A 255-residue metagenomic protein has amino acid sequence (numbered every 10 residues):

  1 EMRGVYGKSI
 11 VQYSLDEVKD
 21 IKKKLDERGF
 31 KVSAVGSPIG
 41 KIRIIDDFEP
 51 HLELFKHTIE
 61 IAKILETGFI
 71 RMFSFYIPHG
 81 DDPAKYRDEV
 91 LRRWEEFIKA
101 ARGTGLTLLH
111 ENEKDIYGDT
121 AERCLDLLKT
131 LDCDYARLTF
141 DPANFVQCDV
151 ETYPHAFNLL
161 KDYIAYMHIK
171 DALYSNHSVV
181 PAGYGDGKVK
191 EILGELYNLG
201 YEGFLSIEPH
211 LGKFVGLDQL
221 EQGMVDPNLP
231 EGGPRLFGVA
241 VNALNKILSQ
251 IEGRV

Functional and structural regions predicted by a protein language model:
E1-D26, F75-D81, H177: Glycine-rich, proline-tolerant flexible connector loops at the mouths of alpha/beta enzymes
M2, F30, A62, T67 (+2 more regions): A structural motif
M2-V5, S37-G40, F75-I77, E111-D115 (+3 more regions): Active-site beta-loop-alpha junctions enriched in small/polar residues
Y13-D16, D46, P50, D119 (+2 more regions): Residue-level signal for the nucleotide or nucleotide-sugar donor/cofactor binding architecture
D20, K24-K31, K41-L138, Q147 (+3 more regions): Active-site acidic/histidine proton-transfer and metal-coordination neighborhood in alpha/beta enzyme cores
D26, A121-F140, V146-V255: Histidine-acidic metal/acid-base catalytic patches
S33-V35: Conserved alpha-helical segments that form or flank metal/cofactor-binding pockets of metalloenzymes
